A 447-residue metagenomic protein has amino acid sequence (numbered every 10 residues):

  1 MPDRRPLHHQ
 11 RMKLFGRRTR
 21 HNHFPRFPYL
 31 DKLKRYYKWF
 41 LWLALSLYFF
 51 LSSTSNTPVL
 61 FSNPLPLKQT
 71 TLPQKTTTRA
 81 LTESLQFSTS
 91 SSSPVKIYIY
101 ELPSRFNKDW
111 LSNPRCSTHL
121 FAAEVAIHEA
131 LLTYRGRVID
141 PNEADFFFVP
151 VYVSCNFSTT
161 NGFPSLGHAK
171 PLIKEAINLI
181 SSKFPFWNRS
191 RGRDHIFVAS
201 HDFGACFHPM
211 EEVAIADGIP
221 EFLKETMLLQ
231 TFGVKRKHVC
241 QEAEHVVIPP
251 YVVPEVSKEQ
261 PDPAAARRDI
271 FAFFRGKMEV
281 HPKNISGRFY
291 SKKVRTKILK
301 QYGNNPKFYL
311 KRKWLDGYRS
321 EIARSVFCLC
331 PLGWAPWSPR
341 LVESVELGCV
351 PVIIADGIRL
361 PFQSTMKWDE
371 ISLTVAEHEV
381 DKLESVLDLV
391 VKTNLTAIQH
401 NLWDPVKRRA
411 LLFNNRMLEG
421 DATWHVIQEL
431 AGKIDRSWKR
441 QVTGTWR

Functional and structural regions predicted by a protein language model:
P2-R312, W403, A410, N414-R447: Juxtamembrane luminal stem/stalk of type II transmembrane Golgi/ER carbohydrate-processing enzymes
G317-A410: Catalytic binding pocket for nucleotide-activated donors in carbohydrate/polymer assembly enzymes
